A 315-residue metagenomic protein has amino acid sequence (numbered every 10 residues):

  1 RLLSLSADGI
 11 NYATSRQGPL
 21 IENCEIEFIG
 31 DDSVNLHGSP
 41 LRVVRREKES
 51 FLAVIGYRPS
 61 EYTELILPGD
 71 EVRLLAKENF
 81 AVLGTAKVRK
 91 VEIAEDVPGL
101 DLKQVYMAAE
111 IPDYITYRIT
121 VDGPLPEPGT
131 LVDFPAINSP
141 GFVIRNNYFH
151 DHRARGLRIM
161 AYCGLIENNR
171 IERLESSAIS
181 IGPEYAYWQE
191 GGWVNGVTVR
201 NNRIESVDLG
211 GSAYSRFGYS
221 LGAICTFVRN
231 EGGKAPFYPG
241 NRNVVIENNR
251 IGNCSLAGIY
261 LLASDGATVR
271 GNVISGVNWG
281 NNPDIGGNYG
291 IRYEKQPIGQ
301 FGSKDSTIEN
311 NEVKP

Functional and structural regions predicted by a protein language model:
R1-P315: Extracellular parallel beta-helix/beta-solenoid repeat domains
